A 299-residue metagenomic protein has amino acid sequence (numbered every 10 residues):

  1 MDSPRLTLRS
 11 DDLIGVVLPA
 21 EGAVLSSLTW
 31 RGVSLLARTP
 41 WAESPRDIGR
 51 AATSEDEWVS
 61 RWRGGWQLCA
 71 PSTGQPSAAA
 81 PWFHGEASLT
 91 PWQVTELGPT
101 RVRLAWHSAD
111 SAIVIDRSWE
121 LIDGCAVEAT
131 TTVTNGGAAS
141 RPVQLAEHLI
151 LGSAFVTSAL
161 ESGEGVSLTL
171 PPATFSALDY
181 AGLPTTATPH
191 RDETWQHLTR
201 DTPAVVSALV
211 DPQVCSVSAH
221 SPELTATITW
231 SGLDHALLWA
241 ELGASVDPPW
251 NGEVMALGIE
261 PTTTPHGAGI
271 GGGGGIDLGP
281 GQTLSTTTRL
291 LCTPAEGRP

Functional and structural regions predicted by a protein language model:
M1, R9, P76-G124: Extended, loop-rich substrate-binding clefts of extracytoplasmic carbohydrate-active enzymes
M1-V59, A105, P212-H235, Q282-G297: Beta-strand-rich N-terminal accessory domains
L8, V24, W106-S153: Acidic, contiguous internal or C-terminal segments within carbohydrate-active enzymes that form a structured patch used
G49-P91, G281: Extended, compositionally biased flexible segments
W82-L97, T202-G273: Acidic/His-leaning functional-site neighborhoods
A105, D116-W119, D247, G273-L278: Beta-strand-rich interaction surfaces with strong enrichment in secreted/lumenal proteins
I150-L233: Active-site/ligand-binding surface loops and adjacent short beta/alpha elements that line catalytic pockets across
G258, T263-P299: C-terminal structured interaction module
